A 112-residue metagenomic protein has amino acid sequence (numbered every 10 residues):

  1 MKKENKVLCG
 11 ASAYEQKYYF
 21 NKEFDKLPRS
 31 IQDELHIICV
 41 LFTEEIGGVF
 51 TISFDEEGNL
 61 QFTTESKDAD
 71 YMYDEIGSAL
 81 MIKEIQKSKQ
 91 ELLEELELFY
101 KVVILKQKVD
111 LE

Functional and structural regions predicted by a protein language model:
M1-E4, L105-E112: Short acidic DE-rich linear segments
M1-E45: Negatively charged, low-complexity tracts enriched in Asp/Glu with abundant Ser/Thr
C39, S88, V109-L111: Contiguous hydrophobic segments
E44-K101: Amphipathic protein-protein interaction modules
